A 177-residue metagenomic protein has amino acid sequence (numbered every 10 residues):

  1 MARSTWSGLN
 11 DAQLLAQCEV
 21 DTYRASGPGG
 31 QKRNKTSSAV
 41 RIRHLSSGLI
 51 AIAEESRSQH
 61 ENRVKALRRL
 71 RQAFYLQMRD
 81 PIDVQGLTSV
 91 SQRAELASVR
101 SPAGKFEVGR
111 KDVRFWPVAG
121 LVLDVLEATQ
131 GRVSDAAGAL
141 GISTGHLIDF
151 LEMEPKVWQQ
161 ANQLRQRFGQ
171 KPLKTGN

Functional and structural regions predicted by a protein language model:
M1-D124, A128-T129, L140, Q166-N177: Ribosome-associated translation termination/rescue signal centered on the conserved GGQ peptidyl-tRNA hydrolysis loop
R132-V133: Helix-turn-helix DNA-binding elements, focusing on the entry/boundary residues of the two helices that contact DNA
A136-A137: The alpha-helix within a helix-turn-helix
L147-I148: Helix-turn-helix DNA-binding helix
L151: DNA major-groove recognition helix of helix-turn-helix
P155-Q159: C-terminal flanking helix
A161-Q163: Short amphipathic alpha-helical segments at helix boundaries and their inter-helical linkers
